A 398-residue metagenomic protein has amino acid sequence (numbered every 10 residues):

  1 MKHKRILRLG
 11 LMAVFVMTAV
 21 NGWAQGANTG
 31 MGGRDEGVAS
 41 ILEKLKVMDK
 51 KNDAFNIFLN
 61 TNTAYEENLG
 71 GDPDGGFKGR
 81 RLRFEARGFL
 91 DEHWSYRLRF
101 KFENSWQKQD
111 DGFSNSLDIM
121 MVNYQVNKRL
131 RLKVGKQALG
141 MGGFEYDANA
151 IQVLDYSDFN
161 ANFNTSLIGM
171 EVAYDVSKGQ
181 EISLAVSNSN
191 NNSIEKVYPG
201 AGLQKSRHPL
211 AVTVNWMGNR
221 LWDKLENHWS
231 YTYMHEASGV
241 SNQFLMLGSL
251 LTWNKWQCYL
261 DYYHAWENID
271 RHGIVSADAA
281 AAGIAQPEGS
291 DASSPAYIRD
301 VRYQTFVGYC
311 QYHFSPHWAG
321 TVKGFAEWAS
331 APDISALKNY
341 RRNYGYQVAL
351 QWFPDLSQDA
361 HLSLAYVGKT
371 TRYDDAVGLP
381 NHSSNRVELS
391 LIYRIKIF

Functional and structural regions predicted by a protein language model:
K2, I6-G10, F15-V16, N21-N60: N-terminal periplasmic/intermembrane-space "pro-region" immediately following the signal or transit peptide
A27-G32, N62, N68-D72, Q109-D110 (+1 more regions): Outer-membrane beta-barrel pore domains
A39, R80-F84, L117-M120, S166-M170 (+5 more regions): Hydrophobic, lipid-facing positions within transmembrane beta-strands of outer-membrane proteins
K44-E66, G71-N192, G218-L221: Outer membrane beta-barrel
D74-G79, I151-D155, N191, G202-Q204 (+3 more regions): Short, low-complexity, polar/charged sequence segments that are solvent-exposed and flexible
E145-D147, K196-V197, H272-G273: Short aromatic-enriched loop/helix-cap "lid" or pocket-rim segments at secondary-structure transitions that line
A161, K205, R299: Glycine- and other small-residue-rich loops at beta-strand/loop junctions that grip anionic moieties
A185, S189-F244: Loop-centered beta-sheet repeat module
